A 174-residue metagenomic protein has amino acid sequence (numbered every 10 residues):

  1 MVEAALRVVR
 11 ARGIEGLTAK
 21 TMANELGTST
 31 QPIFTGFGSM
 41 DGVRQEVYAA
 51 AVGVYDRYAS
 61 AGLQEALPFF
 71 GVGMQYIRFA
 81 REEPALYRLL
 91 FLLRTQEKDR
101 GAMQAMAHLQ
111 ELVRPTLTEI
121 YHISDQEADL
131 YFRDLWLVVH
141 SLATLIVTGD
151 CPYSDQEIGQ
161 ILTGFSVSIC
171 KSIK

Functional and structural regions predicted by a protein language model:
M1-V9, L17, A51, Y55 (+2 more regions): Short hydrophobic clusters on alpha-helical segments that form packing/core surfaces in small helical domains
A4, V8-G42, E46: Helix-turn-helix
A4-R12, V54-E65, V138-L145: Solvent-exposed, amphipathic alpha-helical segments
V9, D41-A51, A59, L90 (+3 more regions): Alpha-helical DNA-contacting segments of helix-turn-helix folds
Q45-V72, E111-E119: Amphipathic alpha-helical linker/stalk segments
F70-L92, D99-Q104, W136-V139: Helical hydrophobic small-molecule/effector-binding pocket
L89-L92, W136-S154, S168-K174: Amphipathic C-terminal alpha-helical segment
E97-H122, D129-R133, G159-K171: Amphipathic alpha-helical packing segments from all-alpha helical-bundle domains
